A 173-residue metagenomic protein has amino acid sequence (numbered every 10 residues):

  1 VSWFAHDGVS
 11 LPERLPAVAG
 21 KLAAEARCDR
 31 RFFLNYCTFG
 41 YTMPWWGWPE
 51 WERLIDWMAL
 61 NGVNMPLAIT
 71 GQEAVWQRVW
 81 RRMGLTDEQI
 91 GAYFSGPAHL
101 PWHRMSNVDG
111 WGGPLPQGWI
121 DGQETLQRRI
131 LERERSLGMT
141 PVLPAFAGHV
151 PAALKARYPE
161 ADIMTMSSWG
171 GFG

Functional and structural regions predicted by a protein language model:
V1-V9: N-terminal accessory beta-strand-rich subdomains and adjacent acidic, glycine-rich linkers that precede catalytic cores
D7, V18-G173: Aromatic-lined carbohydrate-binding surfaces of glycoside hydrolases
